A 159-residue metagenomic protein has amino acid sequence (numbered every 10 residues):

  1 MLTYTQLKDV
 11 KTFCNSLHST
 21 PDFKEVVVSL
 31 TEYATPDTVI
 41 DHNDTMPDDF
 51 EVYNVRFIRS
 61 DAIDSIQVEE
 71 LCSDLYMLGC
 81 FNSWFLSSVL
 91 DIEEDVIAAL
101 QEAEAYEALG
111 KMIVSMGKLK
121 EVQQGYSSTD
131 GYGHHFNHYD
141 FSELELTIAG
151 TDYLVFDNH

Functional and structural regions predicted by a protein language model:
M1-H159: Acidic interaction surfaces
